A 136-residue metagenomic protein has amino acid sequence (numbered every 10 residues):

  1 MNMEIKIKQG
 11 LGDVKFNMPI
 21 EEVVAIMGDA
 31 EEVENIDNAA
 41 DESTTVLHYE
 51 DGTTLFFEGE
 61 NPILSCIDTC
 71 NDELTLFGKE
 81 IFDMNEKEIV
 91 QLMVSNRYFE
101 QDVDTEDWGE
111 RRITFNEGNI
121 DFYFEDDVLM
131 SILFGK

Functional and structural regions predicted by a protein language model:
M1-K136: Short helix/turn-capping signatures at newly exposed starts of structured segments
